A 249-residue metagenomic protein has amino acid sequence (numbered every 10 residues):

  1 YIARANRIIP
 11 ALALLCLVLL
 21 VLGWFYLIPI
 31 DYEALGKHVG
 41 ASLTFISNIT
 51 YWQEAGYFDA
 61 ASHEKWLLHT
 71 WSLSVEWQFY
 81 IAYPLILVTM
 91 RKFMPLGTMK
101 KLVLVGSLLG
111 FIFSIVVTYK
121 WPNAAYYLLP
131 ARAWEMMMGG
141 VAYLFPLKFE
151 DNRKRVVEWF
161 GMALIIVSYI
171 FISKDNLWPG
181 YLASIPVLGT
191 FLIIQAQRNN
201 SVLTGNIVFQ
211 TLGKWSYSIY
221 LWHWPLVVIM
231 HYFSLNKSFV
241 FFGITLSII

Functional and structural regions predicted by a protein language model:
Y1-I249: Membrane-interface helix/loop caps of multi-pass membrane proteins
